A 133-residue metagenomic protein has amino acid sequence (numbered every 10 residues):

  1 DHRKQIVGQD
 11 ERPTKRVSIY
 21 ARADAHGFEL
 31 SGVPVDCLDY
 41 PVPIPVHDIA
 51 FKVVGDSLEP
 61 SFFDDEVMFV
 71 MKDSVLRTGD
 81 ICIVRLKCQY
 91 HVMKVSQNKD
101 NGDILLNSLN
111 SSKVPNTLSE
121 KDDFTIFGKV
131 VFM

Functional and structural regions predicted by a protein language model:
D1-D64, V131-M133: Short, positionally conserved secondary-structure boundary motifs
P43-M133: Acidic/glycine-rich C-terminal interaction modules and beta/coil loop segments that lie outside canonical DNA-binding
